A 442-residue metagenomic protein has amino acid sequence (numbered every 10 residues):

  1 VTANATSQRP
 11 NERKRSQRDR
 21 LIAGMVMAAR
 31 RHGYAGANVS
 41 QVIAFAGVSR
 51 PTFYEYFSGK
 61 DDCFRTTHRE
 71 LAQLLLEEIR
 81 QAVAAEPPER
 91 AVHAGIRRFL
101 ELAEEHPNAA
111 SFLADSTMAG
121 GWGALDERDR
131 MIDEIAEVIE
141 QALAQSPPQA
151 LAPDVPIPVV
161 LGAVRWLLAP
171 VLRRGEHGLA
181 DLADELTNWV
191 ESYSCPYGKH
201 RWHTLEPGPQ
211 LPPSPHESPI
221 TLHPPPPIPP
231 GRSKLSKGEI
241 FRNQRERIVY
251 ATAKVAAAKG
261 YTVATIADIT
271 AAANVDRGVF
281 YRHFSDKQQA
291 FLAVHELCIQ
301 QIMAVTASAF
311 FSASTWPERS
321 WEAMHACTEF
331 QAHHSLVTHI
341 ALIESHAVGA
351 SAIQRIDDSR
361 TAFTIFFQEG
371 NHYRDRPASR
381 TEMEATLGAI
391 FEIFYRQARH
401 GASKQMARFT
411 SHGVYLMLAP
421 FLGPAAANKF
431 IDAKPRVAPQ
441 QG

Functional and structural regions predicted by a protein language model:
V1-A5, E137, Q141-A144, P170-E239 (+4 more regions): C-terminal peripheral helix-coil segments that are non-catalytic and often amphipathic
K14-M25, V42, T67-L75, F241-T252 (+2 more regions): Generic hydrophobic, amphipathic alpha-helix propensity
R30-D62, A257-Q289: Helix-turn-helix
Y34, A72-L75, F99-L102, A109-L113 (+9 more regions): Short, structured motif recognition centered on aromatic/hydrophobic residues
F57, D62-L74, E78, A110-L113 (+7 more regions): Alpha-helical DNA-contacting segments of helix-turn-helix folds
R80-N108, A293, A307-L336: Hydrophobic alpha-helical connector segments
E104-G123, A136-L143, A169, Q331-A350 (+2 more regions): Amphipathic alpha-helical segments used for helix-helix packing
W122-P147, P153-W166, D181-N188, G349-E392 (+1 more regions): Amphipathic alpha-helical packing segments from all-alpha helical-bundle domains
